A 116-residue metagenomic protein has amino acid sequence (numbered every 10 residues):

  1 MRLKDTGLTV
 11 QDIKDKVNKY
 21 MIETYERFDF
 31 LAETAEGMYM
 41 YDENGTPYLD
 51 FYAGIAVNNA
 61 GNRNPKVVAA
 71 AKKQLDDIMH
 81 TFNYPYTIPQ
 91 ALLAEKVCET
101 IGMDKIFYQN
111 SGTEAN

Functional and structural regions predicted by a protein language model:
M1, M21, M38-M40, M79 (+1 more regions): Detector for methionine-enriched segments
M1-E36: Active-site-adjacent loop/helix segments that line or gate small-molecule/cofactor pockets in enzymes
G7, K19, P47-N116: Glycine-rich loop-to-alpha-helix module at the N-terminal edge of alpha/beta enzyme cores
Q11-D12, D42-E43, V68-A69: Short, flexible segments with low predicted structural confidence
D29-D50: Active-site and channel-lining beta-strand-loop segments that bind or position nucleotide-derived/phosphorylated
